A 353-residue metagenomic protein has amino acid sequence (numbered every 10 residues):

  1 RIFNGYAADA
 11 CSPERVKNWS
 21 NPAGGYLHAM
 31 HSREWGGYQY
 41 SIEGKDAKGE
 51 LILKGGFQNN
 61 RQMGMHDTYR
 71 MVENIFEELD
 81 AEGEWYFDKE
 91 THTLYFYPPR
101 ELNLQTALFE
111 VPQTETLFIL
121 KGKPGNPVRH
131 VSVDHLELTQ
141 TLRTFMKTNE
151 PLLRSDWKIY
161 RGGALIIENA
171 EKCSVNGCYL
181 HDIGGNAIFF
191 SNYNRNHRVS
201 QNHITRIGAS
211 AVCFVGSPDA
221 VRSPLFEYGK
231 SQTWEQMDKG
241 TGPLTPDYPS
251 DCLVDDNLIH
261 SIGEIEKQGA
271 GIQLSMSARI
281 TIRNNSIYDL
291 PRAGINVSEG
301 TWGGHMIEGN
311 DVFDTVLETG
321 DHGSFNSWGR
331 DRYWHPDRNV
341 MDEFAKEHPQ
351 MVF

Functional and structural regions predicted by a protein language model:
R1-N169, S174-H181, A220-L244: Extracellular polysaccharide-degrading/modifying enzymes targeting complex plant/algal/animal polysaccharides
L27-A29, I42, L51-L53, L94-F96 (+14 more regions): Generic structural hydrophobic/aromatic packing signal, biased to beta-strands
H28-M30, T116-N126, T144-M146, G163-N169 (+8 more regions): Glycine-rich beta-solenoid repeat tracts in large extracellular/virion proteins
S41, K45-G64, Y86, T281-S286 (+2 more regions): Compositionally biased, low-hydrophobicity segments enriched in charged and small polar residues
G44, N59, T68-R70, V111-Q113 (+16 more regions): General N-terminal targeting signals
R129-Q140, E171-G185, N194-A209, V221-G240 (+4 more regions): Right-handed parallel beta-helix
